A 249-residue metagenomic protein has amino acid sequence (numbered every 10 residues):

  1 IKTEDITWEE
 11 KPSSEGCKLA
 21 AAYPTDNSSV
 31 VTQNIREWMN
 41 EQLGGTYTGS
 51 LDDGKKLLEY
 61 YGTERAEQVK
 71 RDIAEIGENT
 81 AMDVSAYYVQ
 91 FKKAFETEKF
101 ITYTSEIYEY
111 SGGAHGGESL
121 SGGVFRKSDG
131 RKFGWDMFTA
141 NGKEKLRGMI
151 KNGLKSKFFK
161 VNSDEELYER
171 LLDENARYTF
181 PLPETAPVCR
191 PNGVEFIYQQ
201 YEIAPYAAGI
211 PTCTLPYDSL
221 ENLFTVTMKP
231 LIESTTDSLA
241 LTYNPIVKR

Functional and structural regions predicted by a protein language model:
I1-R249: Compositionally biased intrinsically disordered regions enriched in Thr/Gly
